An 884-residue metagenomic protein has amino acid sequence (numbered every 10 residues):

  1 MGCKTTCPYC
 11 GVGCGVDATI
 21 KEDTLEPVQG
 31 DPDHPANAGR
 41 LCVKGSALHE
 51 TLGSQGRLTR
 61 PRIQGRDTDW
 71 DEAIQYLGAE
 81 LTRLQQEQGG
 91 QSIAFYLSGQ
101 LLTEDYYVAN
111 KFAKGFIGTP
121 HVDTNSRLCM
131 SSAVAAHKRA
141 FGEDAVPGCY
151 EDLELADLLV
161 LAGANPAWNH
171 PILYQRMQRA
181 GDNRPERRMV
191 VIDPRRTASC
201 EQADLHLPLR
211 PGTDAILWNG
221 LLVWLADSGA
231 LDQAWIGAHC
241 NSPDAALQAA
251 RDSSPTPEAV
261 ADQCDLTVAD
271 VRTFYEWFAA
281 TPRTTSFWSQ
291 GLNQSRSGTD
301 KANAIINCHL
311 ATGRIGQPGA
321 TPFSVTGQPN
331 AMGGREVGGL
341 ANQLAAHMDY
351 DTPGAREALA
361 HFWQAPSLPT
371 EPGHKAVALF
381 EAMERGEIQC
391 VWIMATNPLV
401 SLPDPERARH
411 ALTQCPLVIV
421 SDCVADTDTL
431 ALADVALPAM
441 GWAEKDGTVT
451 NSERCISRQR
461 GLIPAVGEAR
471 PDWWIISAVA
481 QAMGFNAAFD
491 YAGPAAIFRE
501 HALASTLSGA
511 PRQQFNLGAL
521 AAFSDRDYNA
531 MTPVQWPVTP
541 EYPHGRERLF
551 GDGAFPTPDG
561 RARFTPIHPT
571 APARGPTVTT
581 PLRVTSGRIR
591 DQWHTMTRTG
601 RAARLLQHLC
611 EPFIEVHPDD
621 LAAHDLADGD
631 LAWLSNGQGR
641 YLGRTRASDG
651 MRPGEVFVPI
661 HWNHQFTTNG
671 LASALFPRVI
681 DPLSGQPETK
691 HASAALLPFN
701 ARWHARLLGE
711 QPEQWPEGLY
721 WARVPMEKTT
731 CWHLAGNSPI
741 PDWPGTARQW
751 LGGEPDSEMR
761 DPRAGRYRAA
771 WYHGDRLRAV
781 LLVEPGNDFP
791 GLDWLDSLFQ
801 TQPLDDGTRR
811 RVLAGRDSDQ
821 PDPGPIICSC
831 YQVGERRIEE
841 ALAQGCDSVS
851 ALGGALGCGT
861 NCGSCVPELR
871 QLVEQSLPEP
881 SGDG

Functional and structural regions predicted by a protein language model:
M1-S228, H239-S242, A246, T267 (+7 more regions): N-terminal export/assembly segments and adjacent metallocofactor-ligating motifs of anaerobic energy-metabolism
A94-L102, D262-L266, S289-R296, Q328 (+3 more regions): Conserved short loop/turn motifs at secondary-structure junctions
Y107-Q178, P185-I192, A215-N219, H309-A431 (+3 more regions): Extended redox/cofactor-interaction regions of prokaryotic respiratory oxidoreductases
Y150, A443-A465, I476-A482: Glycine/threonine-rich phosphate-binding loop and adjacent beta-strand/alpha-helix elements that clamp
E201-L209, P438-M440, E444, C455-V466 (+1 more regions): Short beta-alpha connecting loops at secondary-structure transitions that line or flank enzyme active sites
S228-V268, A345-A346, Y350-A358, W363-S367 (+5 more regions): N-terminal leader/propeptide and maturation segments of large enzyme subunits in energy/redox metabolism and hydrolases
V466, D472-R526, T595, T599-E615 (+2 more regions): Long, contiguous, secondary-structure-rich segments that constitute the structural scaffold of globular domains
S693, L697-G884: Rossmann-like nucleotide/phosphate-binding core characteristic of flavoprotein oxidoreductases
